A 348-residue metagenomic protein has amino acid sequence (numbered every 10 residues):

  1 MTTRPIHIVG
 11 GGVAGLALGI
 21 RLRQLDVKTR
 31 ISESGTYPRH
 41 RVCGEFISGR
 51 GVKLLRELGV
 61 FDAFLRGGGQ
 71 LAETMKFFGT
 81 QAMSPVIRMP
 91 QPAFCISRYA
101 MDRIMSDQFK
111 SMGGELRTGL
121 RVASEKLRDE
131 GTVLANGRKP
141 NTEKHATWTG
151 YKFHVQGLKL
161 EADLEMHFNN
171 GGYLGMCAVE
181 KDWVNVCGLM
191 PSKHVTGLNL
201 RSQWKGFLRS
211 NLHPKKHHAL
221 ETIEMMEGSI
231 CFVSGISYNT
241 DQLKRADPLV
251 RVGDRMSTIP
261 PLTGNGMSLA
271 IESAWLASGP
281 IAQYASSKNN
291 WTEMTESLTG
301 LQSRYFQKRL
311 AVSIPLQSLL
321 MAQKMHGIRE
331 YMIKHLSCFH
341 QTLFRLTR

Functional and structural regions predicted by a protein language model:
M1-G12: Beta1/beta-strand and adjacent pyrophosphate-binding region of the FAD-binding site in flavoprotein oxidoreductases
V9, R23-C43: Glycine-rich FAD pyrophosphate-binding loop
G15-L16: N-terminal Rossmann-fold NAD(P) dinucleotide-binding loop
T36-R56: Conserved N-terminal glycine-rich FAD pyrophosphate-binding loop of Rossmann-like flavoproteins
R50-I104: A conserved beta-strand/loop capping segment in the N-terminal third of enzymes that catalyze redox or closely related
R103-E221: Predominantly flavin-linked oxidoreductase catalytic cores and closely associated redox partners
T196-A277: FAD/FMN-dependent oxidoreductases across multiple families
G279-R348: C-terminal helical "tail/cap" subdomain of flavin- and related membrane-associated enzymes
